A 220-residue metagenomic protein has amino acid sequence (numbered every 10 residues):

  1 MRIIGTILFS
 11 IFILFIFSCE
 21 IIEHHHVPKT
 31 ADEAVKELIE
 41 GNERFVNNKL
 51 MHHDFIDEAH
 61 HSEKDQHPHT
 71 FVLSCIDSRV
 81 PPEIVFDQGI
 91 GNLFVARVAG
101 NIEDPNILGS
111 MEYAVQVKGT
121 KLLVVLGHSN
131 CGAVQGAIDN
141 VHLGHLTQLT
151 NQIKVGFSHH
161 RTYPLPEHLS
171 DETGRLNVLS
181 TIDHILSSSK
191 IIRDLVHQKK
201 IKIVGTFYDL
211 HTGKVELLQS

Functional and structural regions predicted by a protein language model:
M1-G5: Positively charged n-region of N-terminal signal peptides that target proteins for export
I7-I16: Bacterial N-terminal signal peptides
C19-H67, I90-G91, G100-G109, Y113-K118 (+1 more regions): Divalent-metal-activated hydrolytic enzyme cores
E63-D77: N-terminal low-complexity or amphipathic/hydrophobic leaders
S74-R79, A99-I102, H128: Short glycine-enriched loops at secondary-structure junctions
E83: Portal/gating segments that form or line small-molecule/metal binding sites
F86-V95: Short helix-loop-beta junction
V125: Conserved functional hotspot residues or short segments at active or partner-binding sites across diverse domains
